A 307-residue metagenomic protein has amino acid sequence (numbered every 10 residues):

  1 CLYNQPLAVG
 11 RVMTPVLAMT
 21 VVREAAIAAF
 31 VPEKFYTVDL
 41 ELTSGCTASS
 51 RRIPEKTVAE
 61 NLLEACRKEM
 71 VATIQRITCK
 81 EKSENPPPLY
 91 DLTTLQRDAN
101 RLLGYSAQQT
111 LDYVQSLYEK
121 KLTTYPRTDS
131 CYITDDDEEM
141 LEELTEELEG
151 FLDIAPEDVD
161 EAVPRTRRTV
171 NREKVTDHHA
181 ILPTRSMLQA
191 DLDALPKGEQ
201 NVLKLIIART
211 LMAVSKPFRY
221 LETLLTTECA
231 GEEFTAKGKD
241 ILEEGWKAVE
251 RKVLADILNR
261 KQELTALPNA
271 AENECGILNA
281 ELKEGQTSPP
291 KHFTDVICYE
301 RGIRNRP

Functional and structural regions predicted by a protein language model:
C1-E81, V175, H179-E244: Phosphate-backbone binding and catalysis cores of DNA-processing enzymes
A48, A248, G276-N279: Polar low-complexity intrinsically disordered regions enriched in Ser/Thr and small residues
E60-Q200, K204, T210, V214 (+1 more regions): Structured DNA-binding interfaces in DNA transaction proteins
E232-L264, A270: Polybasic, glycine- and aromatic-enriched phosphate-binding surface used to engage nucleic acids
